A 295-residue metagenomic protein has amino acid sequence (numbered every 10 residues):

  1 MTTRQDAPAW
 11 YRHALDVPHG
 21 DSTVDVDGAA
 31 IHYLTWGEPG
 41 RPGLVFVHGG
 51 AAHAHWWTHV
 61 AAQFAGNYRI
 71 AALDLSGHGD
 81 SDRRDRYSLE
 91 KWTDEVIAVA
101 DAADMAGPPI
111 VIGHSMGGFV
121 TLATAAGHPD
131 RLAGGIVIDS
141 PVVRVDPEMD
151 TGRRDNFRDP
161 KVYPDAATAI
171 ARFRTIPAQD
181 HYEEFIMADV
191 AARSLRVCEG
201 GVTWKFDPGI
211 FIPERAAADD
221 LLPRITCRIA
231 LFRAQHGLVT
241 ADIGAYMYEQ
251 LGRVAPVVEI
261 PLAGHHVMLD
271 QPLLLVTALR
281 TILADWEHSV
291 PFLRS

Functional and structural regions predicted by a protein language model:
M1-L44, G66-Y68, M105, A284-S295: Alpha/beta-hydrolase fold catalytic core
V26-A29, L34, A71-I112, T277: Active-site loop/oxyanion-hole signature of alpha/beta-hydrolase fold enzymes
A29-D80: Conserved HGGG/HGGXW glycine-rich cap/lid loop of the alpha/beta-hydrolase fold
G113, G117, T121: Gly/Ala-rich beta-loop-alpha elbow adjacent to hydrolase catalytic centers
L122-A126, A133-A166: Flexible "cap/lid" loop of the alpha/beta hydrolase fold
P164-A216, L221: Conserved alpha/beta-hydrolase catalytic His-Asp/Glu region
R228-A263: Conserved loop-alpha-helix segment in the C-terminal half of the alpha/beta-hydrolase fold that carries the catalytic
A263-P272, V276: Catalytic histidine-centered segment of alpha/beta-hydrolase-like enzymes
